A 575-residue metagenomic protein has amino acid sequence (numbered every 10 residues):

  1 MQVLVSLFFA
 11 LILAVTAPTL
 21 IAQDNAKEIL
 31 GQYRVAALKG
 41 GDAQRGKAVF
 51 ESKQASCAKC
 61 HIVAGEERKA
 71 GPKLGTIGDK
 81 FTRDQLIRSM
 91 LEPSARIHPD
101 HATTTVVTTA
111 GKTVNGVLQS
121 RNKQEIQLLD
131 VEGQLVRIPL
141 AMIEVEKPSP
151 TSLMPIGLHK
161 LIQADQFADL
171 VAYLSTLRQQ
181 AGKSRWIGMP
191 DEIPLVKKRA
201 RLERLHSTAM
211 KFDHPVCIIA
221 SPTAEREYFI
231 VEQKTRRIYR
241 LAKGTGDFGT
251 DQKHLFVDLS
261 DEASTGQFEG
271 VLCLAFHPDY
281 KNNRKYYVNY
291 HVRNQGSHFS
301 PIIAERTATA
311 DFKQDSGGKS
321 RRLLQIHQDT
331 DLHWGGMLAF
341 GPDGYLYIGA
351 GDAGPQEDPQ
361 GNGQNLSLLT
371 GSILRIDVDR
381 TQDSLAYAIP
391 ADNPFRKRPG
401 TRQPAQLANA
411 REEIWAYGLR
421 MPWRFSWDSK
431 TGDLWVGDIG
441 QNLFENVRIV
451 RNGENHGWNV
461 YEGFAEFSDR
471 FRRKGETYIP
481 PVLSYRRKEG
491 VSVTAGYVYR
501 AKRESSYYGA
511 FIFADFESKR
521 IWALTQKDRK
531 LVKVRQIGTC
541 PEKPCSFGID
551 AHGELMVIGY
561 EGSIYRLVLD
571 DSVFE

Functional and structural regions predicted by a protein language model:
D24-E51, P72, T82-Q85, T109-K112 (+2 more regions): Electrostatic cytochrome c docking/interface patches
L30, L38-V63, L170, A209-K211 (+1 more regions): Sequence/structural segment immediately N-terminal to covalent heme-attachment motifs in c-type and related
A48-V63, P72-E92, A102-T105, K112-N115 (+4 more regions): C-type cytochrome heme c attachment motif
L91, K112-V114, R121-Q124, Q134-V136 (+4 more regions): C-terminal capping alpha-helices of c-type cytochrome domains
A181-R204, G246-F248, F312-G317, D383-L407 (+2 more regions): Blade/loop signatures of beta-propeller domains
K183-E357, R424-G440, E489-R529, D550-D571: Acidic, Gly/Ser/Thr-rich repeat motifs that build Ca2+-stabilized beta-propeller blades
P301-D311, N362-V378, V450-R451: Beta-propeller blade signature
L419, K530-A551: Conserved blade-ending motifs and adjacent loop-strand segments that build the rim/top face of beta-propeller domains
